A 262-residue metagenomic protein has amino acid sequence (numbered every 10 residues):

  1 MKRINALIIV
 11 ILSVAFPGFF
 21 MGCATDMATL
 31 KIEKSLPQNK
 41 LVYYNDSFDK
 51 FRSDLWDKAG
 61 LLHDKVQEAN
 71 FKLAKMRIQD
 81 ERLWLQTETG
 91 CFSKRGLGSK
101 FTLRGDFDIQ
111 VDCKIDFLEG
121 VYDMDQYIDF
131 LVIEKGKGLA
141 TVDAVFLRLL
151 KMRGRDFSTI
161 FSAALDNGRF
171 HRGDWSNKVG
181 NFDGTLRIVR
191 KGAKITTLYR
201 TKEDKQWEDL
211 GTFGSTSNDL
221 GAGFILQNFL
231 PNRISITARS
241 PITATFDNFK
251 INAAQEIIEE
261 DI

Functional and structural regions predicted by a protein language model:
M1-I9: Bacterial N-terminal signal peptides that target proteins for export
M21-G22: C-terminal motif of bacterial Sec signal peptides marking the signal peptidase cleavage site
T25-I262: Extracellular glycan-recognition regions
